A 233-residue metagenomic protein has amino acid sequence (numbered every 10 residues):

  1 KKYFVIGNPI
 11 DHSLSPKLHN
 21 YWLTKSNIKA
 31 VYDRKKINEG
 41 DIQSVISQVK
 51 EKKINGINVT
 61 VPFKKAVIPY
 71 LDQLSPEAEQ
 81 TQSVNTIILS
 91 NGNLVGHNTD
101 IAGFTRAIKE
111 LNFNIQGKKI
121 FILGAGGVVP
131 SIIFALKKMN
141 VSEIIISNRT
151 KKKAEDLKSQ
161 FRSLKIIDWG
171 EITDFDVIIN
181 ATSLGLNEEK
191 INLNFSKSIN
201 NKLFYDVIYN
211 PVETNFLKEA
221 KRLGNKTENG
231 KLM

Functional and structural regions predicted by a protein language model:
K2-L111: Phosphate/diphosphate ligand-binding glycine-rich loop within oxidoreductases
G7, N98, I108, F113 (+2 more regions): Glycine-rich adenosine-cofactor-binding loop
I10-D11, K151-K152, P211: Helix N-cap at the beta1-alpha1 junction of Rossmann-like dinucleotide-binding domains, i.e., the first residues
D33, I144-I145, E228: Conserved beta-strand positions in the Rossmann-like core of class I SAM-dependent methyltransferases
N55, V59-I68, G126-V128, S183-L186 (+1 more regions): Short glycine-rich anion-binding loops that position phosphate/pyrophosphate groups of nucleotides and phosphorylated
M139-F161: NAD(P)-binding Rossmann-fold cofactor-contacting core
R162-N229: Rossmann-like adenosine-cofactor binding region
